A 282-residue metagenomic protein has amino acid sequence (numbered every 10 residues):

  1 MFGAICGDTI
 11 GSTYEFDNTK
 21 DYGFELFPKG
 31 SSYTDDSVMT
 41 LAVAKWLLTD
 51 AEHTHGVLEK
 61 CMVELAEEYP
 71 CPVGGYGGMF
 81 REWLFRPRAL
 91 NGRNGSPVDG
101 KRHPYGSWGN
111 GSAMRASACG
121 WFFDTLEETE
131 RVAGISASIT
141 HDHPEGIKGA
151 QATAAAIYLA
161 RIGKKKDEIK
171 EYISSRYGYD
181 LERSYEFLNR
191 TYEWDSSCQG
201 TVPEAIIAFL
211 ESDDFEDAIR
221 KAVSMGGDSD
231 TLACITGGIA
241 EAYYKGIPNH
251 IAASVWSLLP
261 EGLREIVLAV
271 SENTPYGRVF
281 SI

Functional and structural regions predicted by a protein language model:
M1-I282: Structured, active/binding-site neighborhoods that engage oxygen-rich ligands
